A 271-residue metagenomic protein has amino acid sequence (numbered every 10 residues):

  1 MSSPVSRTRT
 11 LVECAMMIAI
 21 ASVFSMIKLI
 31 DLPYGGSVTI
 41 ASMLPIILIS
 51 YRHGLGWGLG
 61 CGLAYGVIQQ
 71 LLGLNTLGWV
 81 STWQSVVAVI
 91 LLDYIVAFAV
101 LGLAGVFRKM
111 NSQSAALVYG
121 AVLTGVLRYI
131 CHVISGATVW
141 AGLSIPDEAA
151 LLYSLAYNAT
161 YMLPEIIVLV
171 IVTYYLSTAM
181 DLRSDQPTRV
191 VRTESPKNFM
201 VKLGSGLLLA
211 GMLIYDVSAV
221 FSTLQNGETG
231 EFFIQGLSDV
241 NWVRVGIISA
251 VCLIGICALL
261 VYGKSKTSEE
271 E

Functional and structural regions predicted by a protein language model:
M1-G60: Hydrophobic transmembrane alpha-helices
M1-M16, A149-E271: Alpha-helical transmembrane segments and their cytosolic interface
I18-S22, Y65-V67, G125-Y129: Residue-level recognition of pore/gate-forming positions within transmembrane alpha-helices of multi-pass
F24-V38, A64-G105, G142: Interfacial aromatic-anchored transmembrane helix boundaries in multi-pass membrane proteins
L32, G58-G62, L117-A121, S154: Alpha-helical transmembrane segments and their helix-entry boundary regions
I40-P45, L91-A99, I130, I167: Membrane-embedded alpha-helical segments of multi-pass membrane proteins, especially the transmembrane helices
I49-Y51, A104, R108: Helix-capping/transition residues at the boundaries of transmembrane alpha-helices and the short helical linkers
L71-N75, I134-S144, D216-G230: Membrane-helix interface motif
